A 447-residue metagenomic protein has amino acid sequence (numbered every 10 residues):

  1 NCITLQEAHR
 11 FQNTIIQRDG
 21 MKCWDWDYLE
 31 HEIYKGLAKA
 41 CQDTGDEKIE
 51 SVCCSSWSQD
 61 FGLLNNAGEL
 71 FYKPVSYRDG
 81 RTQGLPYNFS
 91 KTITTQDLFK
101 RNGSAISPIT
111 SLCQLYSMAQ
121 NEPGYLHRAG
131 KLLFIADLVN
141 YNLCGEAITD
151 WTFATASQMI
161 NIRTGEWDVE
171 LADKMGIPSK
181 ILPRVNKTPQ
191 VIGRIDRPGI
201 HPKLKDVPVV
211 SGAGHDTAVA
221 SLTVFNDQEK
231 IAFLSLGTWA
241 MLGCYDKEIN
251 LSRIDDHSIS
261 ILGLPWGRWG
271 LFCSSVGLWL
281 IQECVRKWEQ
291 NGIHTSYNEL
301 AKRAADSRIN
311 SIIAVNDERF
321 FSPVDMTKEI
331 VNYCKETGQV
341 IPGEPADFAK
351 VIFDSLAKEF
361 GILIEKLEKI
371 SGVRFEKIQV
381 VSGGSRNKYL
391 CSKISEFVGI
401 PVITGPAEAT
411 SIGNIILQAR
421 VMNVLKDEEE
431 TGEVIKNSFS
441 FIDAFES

Functional and structural regions predicted by a protein language model:
N1-Y72, K100, R128, I200-V210 (+2 more regions): N-terminal glycine/serine-rich phosphate-binding loop of ATP-dependent small-molecule kinases, especially carbohydrate
I3, E47, K180, E229 (+1 more regions): Structured loop/turn residues at beta-strand edges in well-structured enzyme cores
R18, C41-Y77, A105-I109, A136 (+3 more regions): Short beta-strand-loop/turn "lid" adjacent to the catalytic site in phosphate-handling enzymes
D46-S56, K131, R184, I370-S382: Short glycine-rich phosphate-binding loop at a beta-alpha junction
S55-S58, T188-Q190, L236-W239, K377-S385: Glycine-rich beta-strand-to-loop/alpha-helix junction loops that act as flexible
V75-T94: Short alpha-helix plus adjacent loop in nuclease-associated cores
S90-N102, C113-E146, M159-N161, G165-E166 (+4 more regions): Active-site core segments that coordinate phosphate-bearing ligands/cofactors across diverse enzyme families
M175-Q190, I415: A conserved helix-loop-beta module that forms one wall/lid of the active-site cleft in ATP-utilizing catalytic domains
